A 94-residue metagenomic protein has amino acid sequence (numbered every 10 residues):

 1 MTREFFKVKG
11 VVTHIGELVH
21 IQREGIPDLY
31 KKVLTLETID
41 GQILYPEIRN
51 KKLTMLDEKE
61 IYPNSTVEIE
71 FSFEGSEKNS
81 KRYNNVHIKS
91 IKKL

Functional and structural regions predicted by a protein language model:
M1-L94: Single-stranded nucleic acid-binding surfaces, predominantly the OB-fold ssDNA-binding core
